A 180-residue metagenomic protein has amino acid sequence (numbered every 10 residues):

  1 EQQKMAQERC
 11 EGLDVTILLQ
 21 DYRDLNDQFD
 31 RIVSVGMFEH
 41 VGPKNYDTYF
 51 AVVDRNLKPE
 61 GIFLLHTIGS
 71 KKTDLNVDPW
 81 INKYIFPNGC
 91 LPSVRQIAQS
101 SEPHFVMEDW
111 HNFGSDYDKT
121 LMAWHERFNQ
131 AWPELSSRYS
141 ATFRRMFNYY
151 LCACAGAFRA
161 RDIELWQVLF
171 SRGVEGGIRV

Functional and structural regions predicted by a protein language model:
E1-D24: Class I SAM-dependent methyltransferase SAM/SAH-binding core
G12-D14, E60, H104-M107: A generic structural signal for alpha->beta connector loops
D24, H40-V41, N45: A short His-aromatic
D30: Conserved acidic residues
V33-F38: A conserved beta-strand element that flanks and buttresses the S-adenosyl-L-methionine
D47-I62: A short glycine-rich, Lys/Arg-flanked "PGG" loop and its adjoining helix->strand segment in the class I
L65: Extended glycan-interaction surfaces of carbohydrate-active proteins
I68-V180: Substrate-binding/catalytic lobe of Class I Rossmann-like enzymes that use SAM or dcSAM, i.e., the mid-to-C-terminal
